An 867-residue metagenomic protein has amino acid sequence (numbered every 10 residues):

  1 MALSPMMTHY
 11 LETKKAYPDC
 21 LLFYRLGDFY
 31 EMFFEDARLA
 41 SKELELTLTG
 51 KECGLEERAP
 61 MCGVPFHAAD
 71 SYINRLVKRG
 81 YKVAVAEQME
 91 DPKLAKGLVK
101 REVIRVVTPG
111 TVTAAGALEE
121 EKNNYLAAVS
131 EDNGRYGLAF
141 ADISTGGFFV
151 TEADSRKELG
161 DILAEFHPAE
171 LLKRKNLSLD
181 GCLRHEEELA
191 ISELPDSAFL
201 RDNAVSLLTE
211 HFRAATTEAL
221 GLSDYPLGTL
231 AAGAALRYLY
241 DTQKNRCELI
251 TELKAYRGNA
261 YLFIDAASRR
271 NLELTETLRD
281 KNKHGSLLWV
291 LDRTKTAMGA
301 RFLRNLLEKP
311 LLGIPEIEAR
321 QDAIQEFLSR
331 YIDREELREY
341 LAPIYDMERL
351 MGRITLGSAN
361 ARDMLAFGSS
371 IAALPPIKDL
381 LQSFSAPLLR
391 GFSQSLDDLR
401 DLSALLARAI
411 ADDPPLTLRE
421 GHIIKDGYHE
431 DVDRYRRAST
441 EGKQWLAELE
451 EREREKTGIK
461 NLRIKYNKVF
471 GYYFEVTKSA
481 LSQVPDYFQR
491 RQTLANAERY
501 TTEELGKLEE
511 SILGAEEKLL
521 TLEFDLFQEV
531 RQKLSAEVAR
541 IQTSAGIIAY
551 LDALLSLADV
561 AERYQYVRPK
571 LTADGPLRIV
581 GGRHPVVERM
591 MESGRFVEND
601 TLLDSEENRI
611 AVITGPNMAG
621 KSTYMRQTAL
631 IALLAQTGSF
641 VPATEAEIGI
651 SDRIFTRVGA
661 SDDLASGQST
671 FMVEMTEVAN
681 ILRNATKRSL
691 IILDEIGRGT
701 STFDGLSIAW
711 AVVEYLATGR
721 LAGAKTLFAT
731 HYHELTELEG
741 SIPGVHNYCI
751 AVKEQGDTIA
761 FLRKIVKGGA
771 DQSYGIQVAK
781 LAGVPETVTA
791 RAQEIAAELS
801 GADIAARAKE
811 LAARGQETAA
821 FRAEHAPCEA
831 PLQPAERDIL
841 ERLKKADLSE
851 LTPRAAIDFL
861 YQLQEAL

Functional and structural regions predicted by a protein language model:
M1-E326, A342, D346-T355, A359-E451 (+2 more regions): Charged catalytic and DNA/RNA-contacting regions of genome-maintenance and nucleic-acid-processing enzymes
F34-A37, Y225, K295, A300-L306 (+6 more regions): ATPase nucleotide-binding head domains, primarily ABC-like/P-loop NTPase cores
A37-E56, A141-P168, S482-L513, S593-L603 (+1 more regions): Extended active-site and interfacial segments that coordinate phosphate-rich ligands in large catalytic machineries
A86, P109-L118, R246, F384-L388 (+6 more regions): Active-site phosphate-binding and catalytic loops of NTP-dependent enzymes
P168-R174, E504-E537, V641-A643, E647: Conserved catalytic alpha/beta cores of large enzymes that bind or transform nucleotide phosphates and polynucleotides
F199-V205, L262-A266, L278, S369-Q444 (+4 more regions): Amphipathic heptad-repeat alpha-helical coiled-coil/stalk segments that mediate oligomerization, filament/stalk
I317-R320, Y340, I344, A438 (+5 more regions): Intracellular alpha-helical coupling/juxtamembrane segments of multi-pass membrane proteins
E836-L867: C-terminal tails and terminal domains of large nucleic-acid-associated and other macromolecular-machine proteins
